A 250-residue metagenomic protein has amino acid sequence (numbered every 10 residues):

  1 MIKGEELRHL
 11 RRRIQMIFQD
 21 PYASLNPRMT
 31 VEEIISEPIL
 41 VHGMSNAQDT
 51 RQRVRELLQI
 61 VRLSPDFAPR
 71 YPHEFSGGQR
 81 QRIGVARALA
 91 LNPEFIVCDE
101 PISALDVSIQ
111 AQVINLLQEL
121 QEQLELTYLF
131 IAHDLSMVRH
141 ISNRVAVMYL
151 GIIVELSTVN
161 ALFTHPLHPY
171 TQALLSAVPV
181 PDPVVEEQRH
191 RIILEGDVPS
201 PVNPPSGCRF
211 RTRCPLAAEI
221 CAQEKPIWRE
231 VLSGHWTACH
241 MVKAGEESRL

Functional and structural regions predicted by a protein language model:
M1-Q15, V41, A161-P166, P199-P205: ABC ATPase NBD coupling module
Y22, R28-V41, R51, R55 (+2 more regions): Short helical segment in ABC ATPase nucleotide-binding domains corresponding to the A-loop/adjacent helical element
D49-D66, Q172-S176: Conserved ABC ATPase "signature" region
Y71-F75, Q79: Conserved ABC ATPase signature
A90-E94: A short, proline-enriched helix->beta-strand linker immediately N-terminal to the Walker B motif in ABC-type P-loop
V97, P101-L105, I109-E187: P-loop NTP-binding/switch modules centered on Walker-like glycine-rich loops
T158-L250: Charged, flexible cofactor/metal-binding loops and thiol motifs
